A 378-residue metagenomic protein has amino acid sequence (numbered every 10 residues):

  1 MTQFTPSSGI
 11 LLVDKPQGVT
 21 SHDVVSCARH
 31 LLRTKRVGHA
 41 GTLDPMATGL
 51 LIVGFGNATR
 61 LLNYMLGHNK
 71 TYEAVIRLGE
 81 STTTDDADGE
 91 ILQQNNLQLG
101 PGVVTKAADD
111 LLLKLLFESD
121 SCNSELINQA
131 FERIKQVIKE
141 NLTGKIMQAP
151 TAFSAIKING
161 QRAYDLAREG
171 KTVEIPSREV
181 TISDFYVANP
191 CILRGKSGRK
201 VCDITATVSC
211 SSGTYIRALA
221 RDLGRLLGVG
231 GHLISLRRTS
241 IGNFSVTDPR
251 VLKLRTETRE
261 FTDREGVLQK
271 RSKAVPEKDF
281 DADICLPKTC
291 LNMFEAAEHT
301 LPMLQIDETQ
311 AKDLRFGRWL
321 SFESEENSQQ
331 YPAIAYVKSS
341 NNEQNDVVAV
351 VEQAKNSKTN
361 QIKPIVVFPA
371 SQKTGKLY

Functional and structural regions predicted by a protein language model:
M1-H39, L43, K106, S119-S124 (+1 more regions): Accessory RNA 3′-end/elbow-binding domains used by RNA modification enzymes
T2-A218, D222-R250, A349-V350, S357: RNA pseudouridine synthases
